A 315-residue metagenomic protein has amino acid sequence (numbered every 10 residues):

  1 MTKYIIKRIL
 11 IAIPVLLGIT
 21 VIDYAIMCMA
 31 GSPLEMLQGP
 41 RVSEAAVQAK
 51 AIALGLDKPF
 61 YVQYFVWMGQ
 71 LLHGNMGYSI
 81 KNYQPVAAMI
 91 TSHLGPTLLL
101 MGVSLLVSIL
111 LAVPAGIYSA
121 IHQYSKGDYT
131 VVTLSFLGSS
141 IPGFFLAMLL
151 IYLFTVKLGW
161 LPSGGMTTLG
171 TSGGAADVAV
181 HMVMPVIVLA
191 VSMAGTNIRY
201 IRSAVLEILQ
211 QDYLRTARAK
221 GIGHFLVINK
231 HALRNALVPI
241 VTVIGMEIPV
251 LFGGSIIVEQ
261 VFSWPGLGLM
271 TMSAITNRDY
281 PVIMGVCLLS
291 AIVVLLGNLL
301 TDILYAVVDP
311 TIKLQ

Functional and structural regions predicted by a protein language model:
T2-K3, L16, T91-G127, G143 (+1 more regions): Alpha-helical transmembrane segments of integral membrane proteins, especially multi-pass inner/plasma-membrane
I6-L16: N-terminal signal-anchor/signal peptide hydrophobic helix marking the start of the first transmembrane segment
I9, K50, F60-M76, V86 (+8 more regions): Hydrophobic alpha-helical segments of integral membrane proteins, encompassing both true transmembrane helices
A12, T20, S43, F136 (+4 more regions): Residue-level recognition of pore/gate-forming positions within transmembrane alpha-helices of multi-pass
V15-F65, L158-V178: Hydrophobic alpha-helical transmembrane segments of membrane transport/permease proteins and related membrane-embedded
V21-A30, K58, V66-G69, T133-G164 (+2 more regions): Membrane-water interface segments at the C-terminal ends of transmembrane alpha-helices in multi-pass inner-membrane
I26-A30, R41, L72, I80 (+8 more regions): Hydrophobic aliphatic residues
D57-V113: An internal, D/E-rich "acidic patch" concept
